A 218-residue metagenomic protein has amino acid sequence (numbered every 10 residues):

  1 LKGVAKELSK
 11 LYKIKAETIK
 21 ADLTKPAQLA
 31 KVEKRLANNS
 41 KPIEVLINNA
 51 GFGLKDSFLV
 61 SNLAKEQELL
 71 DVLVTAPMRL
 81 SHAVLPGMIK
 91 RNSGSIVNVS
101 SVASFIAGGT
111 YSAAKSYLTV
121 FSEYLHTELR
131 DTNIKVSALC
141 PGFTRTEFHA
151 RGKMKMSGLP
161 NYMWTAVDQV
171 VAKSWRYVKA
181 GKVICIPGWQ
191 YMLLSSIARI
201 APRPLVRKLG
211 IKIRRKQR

Functional and structural regions predicted by a protein language model:
K20-K31, L63: The beta1-alpha1 cofactor-binding region of Rossmann-like NAD(H)/NADP(H)-dependent oxidoreductases
N49-L54: Conserved NAD(P)H cofactor-binding loop of Rossmann-fold oxidoreductase domains
S57-L70: Substrate-binding pocket helix/loop in short-chain dehydrogenase/reductase
S81, A114-Y117: Active-site helix of classical SDR
S81-H82, E123: A short, exposed helix-loop element centered on a Lys and neighboring polar residues
S101: Residue(s) in the substrate-gating loop at a strand-loop-helix junction that position the organic substrate next
H126-L193: SDR active-site lid
